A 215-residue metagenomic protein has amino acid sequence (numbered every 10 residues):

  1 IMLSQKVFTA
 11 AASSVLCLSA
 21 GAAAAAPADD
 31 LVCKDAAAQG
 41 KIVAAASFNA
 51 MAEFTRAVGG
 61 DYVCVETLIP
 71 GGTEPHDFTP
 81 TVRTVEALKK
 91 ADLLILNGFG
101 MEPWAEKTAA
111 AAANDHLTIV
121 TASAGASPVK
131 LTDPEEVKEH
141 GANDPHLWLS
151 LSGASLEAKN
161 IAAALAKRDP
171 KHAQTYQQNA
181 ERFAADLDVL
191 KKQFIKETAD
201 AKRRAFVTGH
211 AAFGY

Functional and structural regions predicted by a protein language model:
M2-A23: Gram-negative bacterial Sec-dependent N-terminal signal peptides
A25-Y215: Extracytoplasmic metal-acquisition and chelation regions
